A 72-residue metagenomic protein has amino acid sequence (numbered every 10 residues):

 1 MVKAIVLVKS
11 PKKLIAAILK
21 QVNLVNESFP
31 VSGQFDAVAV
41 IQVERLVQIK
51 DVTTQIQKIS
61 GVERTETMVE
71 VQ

Functional and structural regions predicted by a protein language model:
M1-Q72: A compositional/biophysical signature of low hydrophobicity enriched in polar/charged and small residues
